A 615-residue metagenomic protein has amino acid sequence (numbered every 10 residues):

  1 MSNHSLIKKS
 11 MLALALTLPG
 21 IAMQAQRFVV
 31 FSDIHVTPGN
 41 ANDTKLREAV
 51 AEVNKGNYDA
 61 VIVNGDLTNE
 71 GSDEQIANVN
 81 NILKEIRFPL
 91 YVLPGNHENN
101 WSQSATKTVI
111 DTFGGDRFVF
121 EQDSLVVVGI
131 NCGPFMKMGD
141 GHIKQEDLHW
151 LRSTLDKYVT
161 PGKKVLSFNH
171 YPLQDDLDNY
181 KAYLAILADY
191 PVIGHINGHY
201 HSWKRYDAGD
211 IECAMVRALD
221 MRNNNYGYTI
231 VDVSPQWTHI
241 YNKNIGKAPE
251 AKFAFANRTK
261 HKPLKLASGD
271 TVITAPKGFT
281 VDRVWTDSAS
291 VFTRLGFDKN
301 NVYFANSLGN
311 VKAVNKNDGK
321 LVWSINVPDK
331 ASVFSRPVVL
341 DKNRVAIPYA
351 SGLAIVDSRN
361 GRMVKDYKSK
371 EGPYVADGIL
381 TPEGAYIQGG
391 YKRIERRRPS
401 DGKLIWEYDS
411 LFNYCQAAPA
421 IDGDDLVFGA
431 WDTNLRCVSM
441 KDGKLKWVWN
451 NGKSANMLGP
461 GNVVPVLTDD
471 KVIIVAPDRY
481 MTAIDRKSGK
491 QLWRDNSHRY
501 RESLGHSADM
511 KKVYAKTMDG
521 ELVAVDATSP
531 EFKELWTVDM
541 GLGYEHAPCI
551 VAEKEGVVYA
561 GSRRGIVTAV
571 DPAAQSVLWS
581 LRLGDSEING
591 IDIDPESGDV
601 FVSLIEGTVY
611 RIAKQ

Functional and structural regions predicted by a protein language model:
A22-N78: N-terminal active-site segment of His-dependent metallophosphoesterases
A41, G65-K84, N99-D111, D176-A182 (+1 more regions): Metal-dependent catalytic neighborhoods of phosphoester/phosphodiester hydrolases
V53-A60, G139-E212: His/acidic metal-ligating clusters that form di-metal
K204, G209-I273: Binuclear metal-dependent phosphoesterase catalytic core
A275-G296, S324-V339, D366-L380, W406-D422 (+5 more regions): Extracytoplasmic beta-rich repeat domains
K299-N300, K342-N343, P382-G384, G423-D425 (+4 more regions): Short coil/turn segments that connect the beta-strands within blades of beta-propeller domains
N315-G319, D357-G361, R398-G402, S439-G443 (+4 more regions): Short loop/turn segments that connect beta-strands within beta-propeller blades
